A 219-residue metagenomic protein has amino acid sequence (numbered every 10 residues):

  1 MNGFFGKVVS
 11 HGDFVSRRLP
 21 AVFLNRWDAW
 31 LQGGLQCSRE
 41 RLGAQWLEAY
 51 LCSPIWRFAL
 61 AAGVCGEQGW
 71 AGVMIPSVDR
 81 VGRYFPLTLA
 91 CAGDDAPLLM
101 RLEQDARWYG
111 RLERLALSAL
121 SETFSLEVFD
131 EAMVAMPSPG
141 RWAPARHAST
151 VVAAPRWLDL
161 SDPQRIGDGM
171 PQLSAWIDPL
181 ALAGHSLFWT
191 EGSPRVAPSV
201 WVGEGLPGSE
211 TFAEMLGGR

Functional and structural regions predicted by a protein language model:
N2-I55: N-terminal ordered "arm"
N2-K7, H11-R18, A62-R219: Long protein-protein interaction modules used by eukaryotic assembly/scaffold proteins
W56-L60: PAS and PAS-like sensory modules
